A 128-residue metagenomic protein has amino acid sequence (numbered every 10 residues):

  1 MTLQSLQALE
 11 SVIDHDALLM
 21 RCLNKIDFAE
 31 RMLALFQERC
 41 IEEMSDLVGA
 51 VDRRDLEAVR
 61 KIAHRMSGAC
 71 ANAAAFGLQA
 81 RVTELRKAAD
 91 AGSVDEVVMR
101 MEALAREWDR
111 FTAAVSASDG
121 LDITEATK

Functional and structural regions predicted by a protein language model:
M1-K128: Two-component system phosphorelay core
